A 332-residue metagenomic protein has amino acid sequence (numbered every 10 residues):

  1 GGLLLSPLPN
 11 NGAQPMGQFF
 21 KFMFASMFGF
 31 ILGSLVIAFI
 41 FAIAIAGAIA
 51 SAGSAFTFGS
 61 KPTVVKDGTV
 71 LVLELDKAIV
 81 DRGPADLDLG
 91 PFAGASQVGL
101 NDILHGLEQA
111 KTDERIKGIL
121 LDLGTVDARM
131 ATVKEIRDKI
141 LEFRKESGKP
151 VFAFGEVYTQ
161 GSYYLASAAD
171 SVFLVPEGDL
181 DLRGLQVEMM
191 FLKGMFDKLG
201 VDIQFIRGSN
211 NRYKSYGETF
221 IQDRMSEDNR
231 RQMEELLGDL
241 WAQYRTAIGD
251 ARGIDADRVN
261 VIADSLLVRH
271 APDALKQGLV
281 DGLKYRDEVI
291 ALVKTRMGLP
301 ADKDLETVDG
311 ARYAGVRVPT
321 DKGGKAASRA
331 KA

Functional and structural regions predicted by a protein language model:
G1-P15: Short, Lys/Arg-enriched N-terminal segments with co-localized hydrophobic residues within the first ~10-30 amino acids
Q14-A256, N260-D264, V268, I290 (+1 more regions): Small-residue-centered hinge/linker elements
F173-L174, V280-R286: Short acidic-hydrophobic, aromatic-tinged amphipathic segments that line or gate anion-handling sites
A274: Short, contiguous alpha-helical
